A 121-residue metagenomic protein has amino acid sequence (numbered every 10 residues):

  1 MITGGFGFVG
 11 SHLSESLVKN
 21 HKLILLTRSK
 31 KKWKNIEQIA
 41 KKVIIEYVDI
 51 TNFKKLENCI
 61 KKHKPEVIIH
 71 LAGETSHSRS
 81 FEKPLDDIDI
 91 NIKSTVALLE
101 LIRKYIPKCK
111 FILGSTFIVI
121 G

Functional and structural regions predicted by a protein language model:
M1-G121: N-terminal Rossmann-like NAD(P)+-binding domain of SDR-like oxidoreductases, especially those catalyzing
